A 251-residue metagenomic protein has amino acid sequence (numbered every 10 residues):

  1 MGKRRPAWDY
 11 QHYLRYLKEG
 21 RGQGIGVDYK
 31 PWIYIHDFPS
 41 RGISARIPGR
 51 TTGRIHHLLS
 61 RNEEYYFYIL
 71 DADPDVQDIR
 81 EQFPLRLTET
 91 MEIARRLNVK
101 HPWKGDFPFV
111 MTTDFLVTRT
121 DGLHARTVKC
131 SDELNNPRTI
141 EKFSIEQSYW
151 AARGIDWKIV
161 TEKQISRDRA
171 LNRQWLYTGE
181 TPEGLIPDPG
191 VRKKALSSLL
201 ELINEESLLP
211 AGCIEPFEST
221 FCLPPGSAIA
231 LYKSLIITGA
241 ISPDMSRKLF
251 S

Functional and structural regions predicted by a protein language model:
M1-S251: Electrostatic, structured charged patches in enzyme active sites and in nucleic-acid/phosphate-binding
